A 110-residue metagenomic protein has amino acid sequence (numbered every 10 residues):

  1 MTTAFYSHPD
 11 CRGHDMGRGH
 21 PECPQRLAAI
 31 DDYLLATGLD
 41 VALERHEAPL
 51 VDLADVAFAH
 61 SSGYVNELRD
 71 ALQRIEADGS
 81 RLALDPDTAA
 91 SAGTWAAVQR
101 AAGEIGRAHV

Functional and structural regions predicted by a protein language model:
M1-H109: HDAC/HDAC-like amidohydrolase catalytic core signature
